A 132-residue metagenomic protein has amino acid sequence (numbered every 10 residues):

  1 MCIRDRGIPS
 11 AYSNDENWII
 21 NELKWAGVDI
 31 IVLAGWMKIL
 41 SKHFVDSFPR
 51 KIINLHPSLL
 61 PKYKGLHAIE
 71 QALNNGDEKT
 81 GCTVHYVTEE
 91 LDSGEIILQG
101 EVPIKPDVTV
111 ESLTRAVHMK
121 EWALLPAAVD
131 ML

Functional and structural regions predicted by a protein language model:
R4-L132: One-carbon transfer enzymes
